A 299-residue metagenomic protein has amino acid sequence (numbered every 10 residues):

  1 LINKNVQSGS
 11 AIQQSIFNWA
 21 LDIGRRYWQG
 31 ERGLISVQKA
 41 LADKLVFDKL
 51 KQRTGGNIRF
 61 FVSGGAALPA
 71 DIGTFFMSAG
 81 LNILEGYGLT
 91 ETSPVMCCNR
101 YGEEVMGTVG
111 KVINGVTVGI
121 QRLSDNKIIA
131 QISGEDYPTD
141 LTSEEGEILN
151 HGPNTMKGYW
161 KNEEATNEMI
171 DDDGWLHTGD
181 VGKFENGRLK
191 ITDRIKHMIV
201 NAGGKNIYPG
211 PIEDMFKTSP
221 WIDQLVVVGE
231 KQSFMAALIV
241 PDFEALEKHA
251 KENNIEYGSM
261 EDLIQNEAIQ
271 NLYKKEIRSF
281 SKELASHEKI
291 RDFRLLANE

Functional and structural regions predicted by a protein language model:
L1-V105, T117, D223: Gly/Ser/Thr-rich phosphate-binding loop
V109, V118-I120, D180-F184, V227: A structural signal for short hydrophobic beta-strand segments in well-ordered beta-sheet cores
G110-G115, L176: Short coil-to-beta-strand transition motifs
V118, G187-R188, F216, A237: Residue-level signal for inorganic ion chemistry
I129, G134-N201: Conserved ATP-binding/catalytic segment of the ANL
Q131, V181, S219-A245: C-terminal boundary motif of the adenylate-forming
T155, I170, R188-K217, L246-E267 (+1 more regions): Adenylate-forming
I199, Q224-V227, K274-E299: Conserved C-terminal "lid"/linker of ANL adenylate-forming enzymes
